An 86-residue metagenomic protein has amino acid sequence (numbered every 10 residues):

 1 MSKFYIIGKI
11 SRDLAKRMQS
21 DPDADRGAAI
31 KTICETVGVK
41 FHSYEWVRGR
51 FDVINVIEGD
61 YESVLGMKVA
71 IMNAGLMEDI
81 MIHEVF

Functional and structural regions predicted by a protein language model:
M1-F86: A compositional/biophysical signature of low hydrophobicity enriched in polar/charged and small residues
